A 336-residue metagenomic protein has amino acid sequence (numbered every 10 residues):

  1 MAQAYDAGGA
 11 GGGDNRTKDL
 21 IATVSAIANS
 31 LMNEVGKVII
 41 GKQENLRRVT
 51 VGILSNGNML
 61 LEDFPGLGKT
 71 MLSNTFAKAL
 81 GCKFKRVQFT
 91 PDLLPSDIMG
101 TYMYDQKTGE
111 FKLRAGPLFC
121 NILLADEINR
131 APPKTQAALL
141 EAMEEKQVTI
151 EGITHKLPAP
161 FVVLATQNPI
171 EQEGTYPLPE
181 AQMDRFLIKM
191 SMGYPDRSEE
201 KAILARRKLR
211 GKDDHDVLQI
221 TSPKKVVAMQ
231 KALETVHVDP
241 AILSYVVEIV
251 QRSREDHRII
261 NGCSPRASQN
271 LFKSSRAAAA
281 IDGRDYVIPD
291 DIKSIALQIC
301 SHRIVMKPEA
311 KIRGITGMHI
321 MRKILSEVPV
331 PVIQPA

Functional and structural regions predicted by a protein language model:
A2-K18, E255-A336: C-terminal engagement/docking regions of AAA+ P-loop ATPases
L20-L67, V247: Pre-Walker A (pre-P-loop) alpha-helix and adjacent loop at the N terminus of AAA/AAA+ ATPase modules, a conserved
R47-V51, Y104-L124: Conserved alpha-helical scaffold flanking the Walker A/P-loop in AAA+ ATPase domains
G52, K134-K156, V162-L164, N168: Conserved catalytic/switch belt of AAA+ P-loop NTPases
I53-T90: Walker A/P-loop
P95, M99, T175-E248: Conserved AAA+ ATPase core "coupling" helix
S96, P117-E144, P158, E173-M183 (+1 more regions): Conserved AAA+/SF3 P-loop NTPase catalytic/coupling segment centered on the Walker-B
K112-N121, I150-Q167, L178-I188, R266: AAA+/SF3 P-loop NTPase mechanochemical coupling elements
